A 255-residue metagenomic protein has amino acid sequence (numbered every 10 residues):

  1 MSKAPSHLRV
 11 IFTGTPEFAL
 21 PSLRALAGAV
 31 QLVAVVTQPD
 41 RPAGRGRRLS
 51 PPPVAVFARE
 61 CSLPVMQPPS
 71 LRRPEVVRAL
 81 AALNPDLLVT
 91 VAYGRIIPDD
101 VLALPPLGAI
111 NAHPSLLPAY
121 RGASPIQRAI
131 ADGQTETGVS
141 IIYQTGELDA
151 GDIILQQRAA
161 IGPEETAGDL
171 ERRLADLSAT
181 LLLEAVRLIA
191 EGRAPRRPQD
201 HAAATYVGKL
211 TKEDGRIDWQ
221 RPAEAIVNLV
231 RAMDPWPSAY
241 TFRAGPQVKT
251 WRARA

Functional and structural regions predicted by a protein language model:
S2-G46: N-terminal Rossmann-like dinucleotide-binding module
S2-K3, H201-A255: Internal anion-binding site segments
R9-I11, V33-V36, P64-L83, L88 (+1 more regions): Internal alpha/beta domain cores that form substrate/cofactor-binding pockets in large enzymes and binding proteins
L20, R24, V77-A81, L183: Amphipathic, non-transmembrane alpha-helical secondary structure
L20, R48-P51, R73-V77, R95 (+1 more regions): Structural motif corresponding to alpha-helix initiation and N-cap regions
G28, Q38, L87-Y206: Donor/substrate-binding cores of folate-linked one-carbon enzymes
R41-C61: N-terminal beta-loop-helix "entrance" segment that forms/cooperates in small-molecule cofactor or anionic ligand
